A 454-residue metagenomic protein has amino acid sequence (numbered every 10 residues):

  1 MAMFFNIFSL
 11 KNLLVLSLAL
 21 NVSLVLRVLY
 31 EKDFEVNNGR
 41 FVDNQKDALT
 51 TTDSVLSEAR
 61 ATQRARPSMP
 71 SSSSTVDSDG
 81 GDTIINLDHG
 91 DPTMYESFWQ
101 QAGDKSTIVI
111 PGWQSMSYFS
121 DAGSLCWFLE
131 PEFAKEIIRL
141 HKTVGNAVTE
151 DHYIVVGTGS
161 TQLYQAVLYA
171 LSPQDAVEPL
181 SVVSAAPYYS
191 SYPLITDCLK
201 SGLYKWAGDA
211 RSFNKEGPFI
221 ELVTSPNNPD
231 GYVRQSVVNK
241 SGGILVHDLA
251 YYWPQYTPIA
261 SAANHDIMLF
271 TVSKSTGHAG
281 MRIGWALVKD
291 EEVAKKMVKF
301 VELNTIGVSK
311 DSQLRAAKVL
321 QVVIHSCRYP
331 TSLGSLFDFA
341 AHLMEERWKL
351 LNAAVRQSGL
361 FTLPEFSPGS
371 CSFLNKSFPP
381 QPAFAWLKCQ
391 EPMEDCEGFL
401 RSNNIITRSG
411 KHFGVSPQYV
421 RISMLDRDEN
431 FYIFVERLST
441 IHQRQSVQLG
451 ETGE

Functional and structural regions predicted by a protein language model:
A2-E454: PLP-dependent class I/II
